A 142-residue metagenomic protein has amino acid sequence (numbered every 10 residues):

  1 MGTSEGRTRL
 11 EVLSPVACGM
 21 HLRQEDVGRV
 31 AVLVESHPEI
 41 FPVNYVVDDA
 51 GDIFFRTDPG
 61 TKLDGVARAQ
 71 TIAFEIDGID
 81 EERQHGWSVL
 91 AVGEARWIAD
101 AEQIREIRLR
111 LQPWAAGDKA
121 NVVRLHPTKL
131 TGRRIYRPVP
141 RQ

Functional and structural regions predicted by a protein language model:
M1-R23: Extreme N-terminal tail/first-helix region
L13-P15, R56-P59: Charged, amphipathic alpha-helical segments
E25-D58, F74: Short beta-strand segments
S36, T61-L63, V139: Short, surface-exposed beta-strand-loop junctions and turns on beta-sheet-rich folds
V47-D49, A99, T131: A generic structural motif
G51-D52, T71, E94, K129: Structural motif
P59-Q112, A116-A120: Short, structured beta-strand-loop surface elements
L111-Q142: Short, active-site-adjacent segments that bind or coordinate small-molecule cofactors and metal centers
